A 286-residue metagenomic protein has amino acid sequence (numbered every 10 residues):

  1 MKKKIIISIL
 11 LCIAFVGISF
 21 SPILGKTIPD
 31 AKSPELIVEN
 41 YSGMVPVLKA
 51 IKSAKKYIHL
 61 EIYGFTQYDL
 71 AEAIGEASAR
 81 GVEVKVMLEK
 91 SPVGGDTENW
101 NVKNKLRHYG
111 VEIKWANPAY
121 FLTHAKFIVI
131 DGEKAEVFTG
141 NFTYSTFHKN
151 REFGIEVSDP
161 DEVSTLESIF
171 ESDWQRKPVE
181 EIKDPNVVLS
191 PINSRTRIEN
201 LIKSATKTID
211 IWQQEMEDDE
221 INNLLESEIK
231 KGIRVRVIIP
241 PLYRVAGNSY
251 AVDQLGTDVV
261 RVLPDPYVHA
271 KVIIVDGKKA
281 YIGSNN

Functional and structural regions predicted by a protein language model:
M1-K26: Secretory targeting signatures
I23-K55, E61-S204, D219-N286: HKD-type phospholipase D/PLD-like phosphodiesterase module
Q213-M216: Long, repeat-rich segments with strong aromatic
